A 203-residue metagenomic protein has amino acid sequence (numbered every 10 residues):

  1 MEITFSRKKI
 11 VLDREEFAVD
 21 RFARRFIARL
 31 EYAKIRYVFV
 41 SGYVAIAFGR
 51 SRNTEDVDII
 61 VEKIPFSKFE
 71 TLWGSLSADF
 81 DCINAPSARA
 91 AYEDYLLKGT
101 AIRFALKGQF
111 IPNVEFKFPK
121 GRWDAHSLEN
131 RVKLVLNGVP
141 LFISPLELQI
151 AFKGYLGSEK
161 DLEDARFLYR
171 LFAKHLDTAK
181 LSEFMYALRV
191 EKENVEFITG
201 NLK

Functional and structural regions predicted by a protein language model:
M1-K203: Compositionally biased terminal segments of proteins
